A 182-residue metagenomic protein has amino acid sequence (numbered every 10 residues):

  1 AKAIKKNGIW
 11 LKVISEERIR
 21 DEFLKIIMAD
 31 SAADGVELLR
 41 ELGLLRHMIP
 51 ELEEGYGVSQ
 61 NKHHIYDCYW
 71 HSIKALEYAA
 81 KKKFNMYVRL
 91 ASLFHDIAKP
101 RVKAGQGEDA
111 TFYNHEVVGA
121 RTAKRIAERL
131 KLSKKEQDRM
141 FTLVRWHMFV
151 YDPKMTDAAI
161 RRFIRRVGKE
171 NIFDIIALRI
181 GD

Functional and structural regions predicted by a protein language model:
A1-L93, I97-N114, V118-K135, V150: Glycine- and charge-enriched loop/helix tracts that form the active or gating conduit in phosphate/cation-handling
R40-I49, T156-D157, L178-D182: Short, highly charged low-complexity linear segments
E54, V58-D67, I73, L132-G181: Histidine/acidic-rich helix-loop-helix segments that form or flank divalent-metal centers in metalloenzyme catalytic
